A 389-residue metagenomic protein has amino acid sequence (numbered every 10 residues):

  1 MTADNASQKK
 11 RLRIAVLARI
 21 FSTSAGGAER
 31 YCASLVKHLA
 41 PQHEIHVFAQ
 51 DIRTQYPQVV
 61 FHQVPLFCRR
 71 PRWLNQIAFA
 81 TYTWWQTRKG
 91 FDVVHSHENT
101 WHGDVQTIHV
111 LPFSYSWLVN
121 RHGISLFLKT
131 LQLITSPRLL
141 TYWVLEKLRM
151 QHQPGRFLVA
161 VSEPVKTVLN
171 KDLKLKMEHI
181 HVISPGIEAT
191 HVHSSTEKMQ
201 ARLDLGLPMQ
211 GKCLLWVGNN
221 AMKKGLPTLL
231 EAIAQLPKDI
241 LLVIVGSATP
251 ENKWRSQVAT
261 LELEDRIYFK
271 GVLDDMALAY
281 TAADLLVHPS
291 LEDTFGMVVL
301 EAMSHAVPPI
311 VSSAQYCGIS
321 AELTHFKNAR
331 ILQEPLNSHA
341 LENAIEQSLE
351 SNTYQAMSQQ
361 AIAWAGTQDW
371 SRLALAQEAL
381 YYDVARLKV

Functional and structural regions predicted by a protein language model:
R30-S34, K212-Q235, T249-N252: A conserved mid-protein helix/loop that constitutes part of the nucleotide-sugar donor-binding site
Q50-I52, I187, V217-N219, L241-R255: Glycosyltransferase donor-sugar binding loop
T135-K198: Donor nucleotide-sugar binding/catalytic pocket of nucleotide-sugar-dependent glycosyltransferases
H193-L207, S358: A short helix/loop element that forms part of the nucleotide-sugar donor recognition site in Leloir-type
L203, T353-T367, A379: A short, well-ordered alpha-helix in the C-terminal region of glycosyltransferases
V272, L291: Aromatic "clamp/platform" in nucleotide-sugar-dependent glycosyltransferases that forms part of the donor/acceptor
P308-G318: Short hydrophobic beta-strand element within catalytic cores of glycosyltransferases and related nucleotide-activated
S320-E346: Change "using UDP/GDP/dTDP sugars" to "using nucleotide sugars
